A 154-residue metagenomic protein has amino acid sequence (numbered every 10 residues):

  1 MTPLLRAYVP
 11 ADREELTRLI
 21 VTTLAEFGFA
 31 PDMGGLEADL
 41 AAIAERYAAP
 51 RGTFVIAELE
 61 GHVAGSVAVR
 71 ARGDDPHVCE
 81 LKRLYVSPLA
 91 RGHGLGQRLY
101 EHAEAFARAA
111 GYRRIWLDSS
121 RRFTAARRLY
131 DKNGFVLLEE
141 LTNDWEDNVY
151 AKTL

Functional and structural regions predicted by a protein language model:
P3, A7-K82, S87-P88, Y100-H102 (+3 more regions): Acetyl-CoA-dependent GNAT
T22, A41, R113-L154: C-terminal "cap" of GNAT-fold acetyltransferases
H62, V78, R83-E101, A105-A110 (+3 more regions): Conserved glycine-rich acetyl-CoA-binding loop
